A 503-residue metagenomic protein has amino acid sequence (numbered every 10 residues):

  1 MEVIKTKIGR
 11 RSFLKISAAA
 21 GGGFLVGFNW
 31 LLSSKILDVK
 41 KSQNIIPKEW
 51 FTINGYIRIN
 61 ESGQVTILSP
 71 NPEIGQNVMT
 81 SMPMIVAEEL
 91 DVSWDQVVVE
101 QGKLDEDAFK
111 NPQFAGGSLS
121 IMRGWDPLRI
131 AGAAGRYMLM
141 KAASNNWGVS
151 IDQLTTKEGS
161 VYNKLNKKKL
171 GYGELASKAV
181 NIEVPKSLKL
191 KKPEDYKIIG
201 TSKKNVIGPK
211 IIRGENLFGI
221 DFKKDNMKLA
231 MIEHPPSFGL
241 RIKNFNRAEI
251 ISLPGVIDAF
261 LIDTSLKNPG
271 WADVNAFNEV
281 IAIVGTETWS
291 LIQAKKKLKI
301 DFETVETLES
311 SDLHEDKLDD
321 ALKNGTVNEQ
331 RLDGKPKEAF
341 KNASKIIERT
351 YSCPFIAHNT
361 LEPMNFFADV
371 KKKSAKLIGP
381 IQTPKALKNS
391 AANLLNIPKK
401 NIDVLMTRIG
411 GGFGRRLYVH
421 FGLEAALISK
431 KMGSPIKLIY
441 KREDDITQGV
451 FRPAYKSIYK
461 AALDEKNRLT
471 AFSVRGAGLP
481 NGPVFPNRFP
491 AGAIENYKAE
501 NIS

Functional and structural regions predicted by a protein language model:
E2-S503: Structural alpha/beta core scaffold segments of enzyme domains
